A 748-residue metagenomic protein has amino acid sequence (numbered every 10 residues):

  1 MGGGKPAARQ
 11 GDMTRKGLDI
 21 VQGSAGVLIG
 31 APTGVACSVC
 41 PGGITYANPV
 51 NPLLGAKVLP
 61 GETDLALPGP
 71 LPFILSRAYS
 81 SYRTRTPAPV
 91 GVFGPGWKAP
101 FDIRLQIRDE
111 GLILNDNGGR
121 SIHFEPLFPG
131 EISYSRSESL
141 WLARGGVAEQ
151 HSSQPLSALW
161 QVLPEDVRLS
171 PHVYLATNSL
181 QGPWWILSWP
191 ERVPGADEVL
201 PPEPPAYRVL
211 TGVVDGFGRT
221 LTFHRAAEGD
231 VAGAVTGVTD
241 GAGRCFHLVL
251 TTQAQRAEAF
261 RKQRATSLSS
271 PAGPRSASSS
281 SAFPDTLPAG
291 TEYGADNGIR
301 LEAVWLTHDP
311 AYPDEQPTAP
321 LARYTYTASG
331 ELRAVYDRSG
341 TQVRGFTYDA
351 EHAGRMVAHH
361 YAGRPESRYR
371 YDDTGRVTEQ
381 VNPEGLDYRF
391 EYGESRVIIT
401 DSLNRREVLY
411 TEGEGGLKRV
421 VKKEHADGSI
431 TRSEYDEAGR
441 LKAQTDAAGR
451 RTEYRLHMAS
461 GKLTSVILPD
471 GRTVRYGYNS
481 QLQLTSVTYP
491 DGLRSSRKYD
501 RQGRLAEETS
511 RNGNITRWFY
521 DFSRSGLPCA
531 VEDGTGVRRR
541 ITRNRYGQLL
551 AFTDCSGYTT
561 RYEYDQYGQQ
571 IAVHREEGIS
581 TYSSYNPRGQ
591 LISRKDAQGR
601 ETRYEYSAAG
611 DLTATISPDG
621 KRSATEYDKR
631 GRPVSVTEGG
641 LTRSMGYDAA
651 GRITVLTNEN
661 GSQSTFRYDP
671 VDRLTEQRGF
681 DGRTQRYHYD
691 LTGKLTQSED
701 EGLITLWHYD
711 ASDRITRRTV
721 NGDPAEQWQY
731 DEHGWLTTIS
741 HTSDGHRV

Functional and structural regions predicted by a protein language model:
M1-V50, T222, Y312, A319-Y324 (+1 more regions): Intrinsically disordered, low-complexity proline/glycine-rich segments
R15-L18, T63-D64, G290-Y293, R323: A generic local secondary-structure boundary/capping motif
G30-T84, P271: Intrinsically disordered, low-complexity segments enriched in small residues
P41-G42, P70, I74, P87 (+1 more regions): Extended non-catalytic interaction/regulatory regions in multidomain proteins
K57-E62, K98-P100, Q106-E110: Short alpha-helical segments and helix-capping/turn motifs at coil-helix boundaries
Y82-F101: Acidic, aromatic-enriched beta-alpha/helix-loop junctions
F93-P95, E110-V748: Extended charged/polar low-complexity repeat regions
